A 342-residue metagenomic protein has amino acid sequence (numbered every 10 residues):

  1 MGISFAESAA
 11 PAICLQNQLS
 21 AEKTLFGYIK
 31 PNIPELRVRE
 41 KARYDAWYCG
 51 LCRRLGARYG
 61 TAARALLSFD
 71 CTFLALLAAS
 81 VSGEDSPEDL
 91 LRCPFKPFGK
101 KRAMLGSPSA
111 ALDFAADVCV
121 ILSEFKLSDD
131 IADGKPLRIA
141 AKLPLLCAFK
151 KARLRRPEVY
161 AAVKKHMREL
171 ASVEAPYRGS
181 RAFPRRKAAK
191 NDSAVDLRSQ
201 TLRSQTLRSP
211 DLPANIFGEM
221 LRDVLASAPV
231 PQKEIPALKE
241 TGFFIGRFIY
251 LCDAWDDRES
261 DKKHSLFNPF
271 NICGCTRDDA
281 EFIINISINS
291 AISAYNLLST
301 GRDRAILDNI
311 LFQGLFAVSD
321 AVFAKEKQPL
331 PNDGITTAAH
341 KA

Functional and structural regions predicted by a protein language model:
G2-G106, E169, R181-R185, D308-G334 (+1 more regions): Conserved N-terminal diphosphate/IPP-binding helix and adjacent helical/loop segment of trans-prenyltransferase domains
S8, L197-L207: Intrinsically disordered, low-complexity proline-rich tandem-repeat tracts
Y28-P31, L66-P108, F114-I139, P236-S260: Active-site alpha-helical segments that house and flank conserved acidic catalytic motifs for diphosphate chemistry
K101-F114, R153-P184, T206-I216, P236-K239 (+2 more regions): Divalent-cation-assisted or electrostatically stabilized phosphate/pyrophosphate-binding catalytic cores
K135-A140, S299-F312: Acidic/histidine metal-binding catalytic segments
K187-N191: Polybasic, lysine-rich low-complexity intrinsically disordered segments
L225-K239: Short, motif-level signal for alpha-helix interfacial/capping segments enriched in acidic residues and aromatics/proline
